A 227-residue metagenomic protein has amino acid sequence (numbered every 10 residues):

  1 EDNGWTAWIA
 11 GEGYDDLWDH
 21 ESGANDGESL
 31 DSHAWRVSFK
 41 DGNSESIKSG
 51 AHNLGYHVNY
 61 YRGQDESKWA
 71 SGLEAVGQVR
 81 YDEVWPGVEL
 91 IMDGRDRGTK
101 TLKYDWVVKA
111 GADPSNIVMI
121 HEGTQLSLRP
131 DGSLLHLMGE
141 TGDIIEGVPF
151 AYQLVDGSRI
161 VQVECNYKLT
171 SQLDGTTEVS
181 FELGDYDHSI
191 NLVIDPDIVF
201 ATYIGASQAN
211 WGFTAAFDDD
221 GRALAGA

Functional and structural regions predicted by a protein language model:
E1-Q208, A216-A223: Residues that cap or anchor secondary-structure elements
A225-A227: Recurrent small/Gly-Pro-centered beta-turn motifs in extracellular repeat architectures
